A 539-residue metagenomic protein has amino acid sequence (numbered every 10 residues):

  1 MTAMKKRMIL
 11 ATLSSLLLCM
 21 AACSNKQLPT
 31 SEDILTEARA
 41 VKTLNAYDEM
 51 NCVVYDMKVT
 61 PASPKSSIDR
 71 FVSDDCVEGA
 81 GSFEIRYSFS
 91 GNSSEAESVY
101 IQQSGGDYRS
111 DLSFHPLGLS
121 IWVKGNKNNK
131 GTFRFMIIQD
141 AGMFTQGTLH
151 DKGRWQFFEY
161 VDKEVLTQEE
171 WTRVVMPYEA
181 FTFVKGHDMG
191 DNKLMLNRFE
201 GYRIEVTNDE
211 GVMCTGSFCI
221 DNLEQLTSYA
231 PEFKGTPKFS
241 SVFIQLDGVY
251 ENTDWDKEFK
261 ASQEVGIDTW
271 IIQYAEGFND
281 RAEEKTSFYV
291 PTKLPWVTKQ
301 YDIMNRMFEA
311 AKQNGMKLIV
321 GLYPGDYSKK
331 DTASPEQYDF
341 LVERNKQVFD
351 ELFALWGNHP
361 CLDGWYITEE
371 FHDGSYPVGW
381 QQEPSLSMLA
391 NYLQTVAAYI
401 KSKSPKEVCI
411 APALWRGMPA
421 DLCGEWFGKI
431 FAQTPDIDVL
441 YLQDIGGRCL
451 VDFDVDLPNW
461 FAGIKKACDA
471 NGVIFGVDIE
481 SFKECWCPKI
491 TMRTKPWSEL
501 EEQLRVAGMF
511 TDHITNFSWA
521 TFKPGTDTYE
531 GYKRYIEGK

Functional and structural regions predicted by a protein language model:
C19-A22: C-terminal motif of bacterial Sec signal peptides marking the signal peptidase cleavage site
Q27-G235: Beta-rich carbohydrate-recognition modules and glycan-binding surfaces
V41-T43, D48-E49, T227-E276, L414: Boundary/entry segment of secreted carbohydrate-active catalytic domains
W255-E264, D268-D326, S385-I410, D454-N459 (+1 more regions): Aromatic-lined substrate-binding rim segments of carbohydrate-active enzymes
K299-N314, S334-G364, K429-Q433, Q503-F510: An active-site-proximal structural segment forming one wall of the substrate-binding cleft that immediately precedes
I319-D331, D363-E370, Y392-G424, L442-Q443 (+2 more regions): Aromatic-lined carbohydrate-recognition surfaces of secreted/lumenal glycan-active proteins
P324-G325, V348-E383, T515: Active-site groove signature of glycoside hydrolases
D363, L442-F453, A470-K539: Substrate-binding cleft of secreted/luminal carbohydrate-active enzymes
